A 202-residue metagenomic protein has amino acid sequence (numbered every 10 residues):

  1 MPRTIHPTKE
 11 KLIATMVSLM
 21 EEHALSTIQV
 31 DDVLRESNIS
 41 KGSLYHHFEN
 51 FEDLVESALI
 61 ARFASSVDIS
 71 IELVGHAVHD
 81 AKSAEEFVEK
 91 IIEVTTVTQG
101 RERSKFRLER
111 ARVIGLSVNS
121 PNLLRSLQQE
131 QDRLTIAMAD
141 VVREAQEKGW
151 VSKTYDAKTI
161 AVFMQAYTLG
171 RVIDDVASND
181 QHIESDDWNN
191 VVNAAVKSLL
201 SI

Functional and structural regions predicted by a protein language model:
M1-P7: N-terminal intrinsically disordered/low-complexity leader segments
T8, F51, A58, R62-S66 (+5 more regions): Hydrophobic/aromatic residues within well-ordered alpha-helical segments
K11, T15, L19-A61: Helix-turn-helix
K11, T15-E22, I69-H76, E109 (+3 more regions): Solvent-exposed, amphipathic alpha-helical segments
L19, V141, A194-I202: C-terminal alpha-helix
S57, S70-K105, A157-M164, N189: Hydrophobic alpha-helical connector segments
G100-R125: Amphipathic alpha-helical segments used for helix-helix packing
L124-Q128, D132, Q146-A195: Hydrophobic/aromatic-rich alpha-helical bundle segments in the mid-to-C-terminal region
